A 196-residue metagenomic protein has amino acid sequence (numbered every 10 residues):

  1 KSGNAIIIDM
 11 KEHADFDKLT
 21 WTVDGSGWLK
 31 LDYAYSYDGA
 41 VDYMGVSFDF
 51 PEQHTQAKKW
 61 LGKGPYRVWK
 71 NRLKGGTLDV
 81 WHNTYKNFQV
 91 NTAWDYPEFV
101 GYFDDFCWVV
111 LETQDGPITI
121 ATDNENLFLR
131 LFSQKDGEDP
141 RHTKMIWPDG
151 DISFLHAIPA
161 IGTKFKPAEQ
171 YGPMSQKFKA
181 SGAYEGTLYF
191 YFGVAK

Functional and structural regions predicted by a protein language model:
K1-K196: Beta-strand/loop-rich accessory regions of lumenal/periplasmic or secreted enzymes, predominantly carbohydrate-active
